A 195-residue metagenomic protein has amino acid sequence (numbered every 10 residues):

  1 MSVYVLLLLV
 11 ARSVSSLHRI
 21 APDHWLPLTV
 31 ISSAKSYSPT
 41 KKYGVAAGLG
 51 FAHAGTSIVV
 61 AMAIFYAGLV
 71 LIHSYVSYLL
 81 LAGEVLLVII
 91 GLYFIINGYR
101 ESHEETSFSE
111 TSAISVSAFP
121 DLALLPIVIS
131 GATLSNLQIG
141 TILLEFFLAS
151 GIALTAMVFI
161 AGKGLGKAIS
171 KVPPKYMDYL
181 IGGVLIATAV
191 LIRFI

Functional and structural regions predicted by a protein language model:
V3-I72, L125-I142: Juxtamembrane transmembrane-helix termini in multi-pass membrane transport proteins
A11-P22, L80-E84, L143-L154: Structural signature of hydrophobic alpha-helical transmembrane segments
H18, H24, H53, V88 (+3 more regions): Divalent metal-coordination and catalytic microenvironments
L28-I31, L92-E104, F159-K171: C-terminal ends of transmembrane helices
G50-V59, F119-A123, F147-L154: Membrane-embedded alpha-helical segments of transport systems, primarily multispan ion/solute transporters
V59, A118-I129, L185-I195: Hydrophobic alpha-helical transmembrane segments in multi-pass integral membrane proteins
V60-A63, G151-K167: Transmembrane alpha-helical segments of integral membrane proteins
H73-E101, A153, K171-I195: Selective transmembrane alpha-helices of multi-pass membrane proteins
